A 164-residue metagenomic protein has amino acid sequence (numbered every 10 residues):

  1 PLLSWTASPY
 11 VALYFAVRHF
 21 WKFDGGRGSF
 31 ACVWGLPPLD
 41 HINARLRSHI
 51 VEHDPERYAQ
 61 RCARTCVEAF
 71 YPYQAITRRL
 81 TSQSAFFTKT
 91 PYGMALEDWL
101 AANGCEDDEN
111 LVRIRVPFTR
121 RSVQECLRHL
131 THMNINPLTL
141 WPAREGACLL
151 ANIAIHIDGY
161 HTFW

Functional and structural regions predicted by a protein language model:
P1-W164: Catalytic-core elements of nucleic-acid end-processing and repair enzymes
